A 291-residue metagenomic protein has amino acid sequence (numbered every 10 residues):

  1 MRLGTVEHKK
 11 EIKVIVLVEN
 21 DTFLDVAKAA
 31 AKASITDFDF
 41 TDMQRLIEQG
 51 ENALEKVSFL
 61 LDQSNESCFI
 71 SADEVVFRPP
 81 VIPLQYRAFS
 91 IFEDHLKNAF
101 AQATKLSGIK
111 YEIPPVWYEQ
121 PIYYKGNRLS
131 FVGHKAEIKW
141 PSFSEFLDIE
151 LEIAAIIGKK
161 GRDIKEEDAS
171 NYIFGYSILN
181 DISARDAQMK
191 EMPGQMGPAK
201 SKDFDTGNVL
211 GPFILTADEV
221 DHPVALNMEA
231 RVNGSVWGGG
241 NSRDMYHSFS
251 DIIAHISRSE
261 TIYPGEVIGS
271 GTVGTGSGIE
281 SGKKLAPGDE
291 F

Functional and structural regions predicted by a protein language model:
M1, T5-K32, V209-I214, G274-F291: Charged, cofactor-coupling segments
R2-E11, F38-V232: Active-site microenvironments in enzyme catalytic cores
A30, R243-D244: A generic structural motif
M228-V232, G265, S270, F291: Carbohydrate-binding surfaces in secreted/extracellular proteins
S248-K284: A conserved acidic, glycine/proline-rich C-terminal tail/linker
